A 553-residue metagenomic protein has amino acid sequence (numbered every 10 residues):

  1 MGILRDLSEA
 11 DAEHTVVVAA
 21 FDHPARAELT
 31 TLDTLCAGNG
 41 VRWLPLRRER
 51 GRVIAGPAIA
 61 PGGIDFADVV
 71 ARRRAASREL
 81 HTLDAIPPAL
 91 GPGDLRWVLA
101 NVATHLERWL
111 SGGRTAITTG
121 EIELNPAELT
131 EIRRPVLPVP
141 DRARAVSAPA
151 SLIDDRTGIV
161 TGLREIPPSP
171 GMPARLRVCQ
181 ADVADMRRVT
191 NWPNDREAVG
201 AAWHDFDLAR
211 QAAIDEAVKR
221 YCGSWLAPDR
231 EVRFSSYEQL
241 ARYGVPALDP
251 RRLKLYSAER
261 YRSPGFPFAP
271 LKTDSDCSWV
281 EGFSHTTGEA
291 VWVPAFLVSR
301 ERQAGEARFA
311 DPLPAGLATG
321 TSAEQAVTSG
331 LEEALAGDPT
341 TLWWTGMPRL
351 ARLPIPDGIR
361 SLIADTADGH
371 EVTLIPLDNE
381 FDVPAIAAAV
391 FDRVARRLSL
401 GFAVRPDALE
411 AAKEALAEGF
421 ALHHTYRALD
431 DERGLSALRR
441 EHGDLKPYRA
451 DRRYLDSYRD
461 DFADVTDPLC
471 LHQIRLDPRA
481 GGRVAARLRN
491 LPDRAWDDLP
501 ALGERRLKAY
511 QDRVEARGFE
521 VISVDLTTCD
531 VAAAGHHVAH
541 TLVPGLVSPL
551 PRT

Functional and structural regions predicted by a protein language model:
M1-T15, A27: A short, well-structured beta->alpha microelement
E9-A10, T34, P168-M172: Short secondary-structure boundary/capping segments within folded domains
A12, G38, A60, A367-G369 (+1 more regions): Short, well-ordered coil/turn elements that cap or connect secondary structure elements
T15-N101, R108-S111: E1/E1-like adenylate-forming module used to activate ubiquitin-like modifiers and sulfur-carrier proteins
C36, A103-L106, A326, A411: Hydrophobic structural packing positions in well-ordered secondary structure
R114-T553: Helix-biased "structured C-terminal domain" signature
